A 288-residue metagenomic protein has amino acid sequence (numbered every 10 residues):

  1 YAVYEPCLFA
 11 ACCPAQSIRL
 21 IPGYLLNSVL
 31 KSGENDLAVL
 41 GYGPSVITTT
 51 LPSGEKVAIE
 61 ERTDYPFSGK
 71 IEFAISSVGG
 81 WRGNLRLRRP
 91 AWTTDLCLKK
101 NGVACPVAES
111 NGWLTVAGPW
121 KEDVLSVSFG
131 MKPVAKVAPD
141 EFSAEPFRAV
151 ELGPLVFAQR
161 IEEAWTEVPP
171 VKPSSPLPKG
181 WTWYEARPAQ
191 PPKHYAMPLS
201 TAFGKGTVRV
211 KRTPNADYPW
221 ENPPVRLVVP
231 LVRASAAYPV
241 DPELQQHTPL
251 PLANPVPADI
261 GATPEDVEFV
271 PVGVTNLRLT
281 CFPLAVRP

Functional and structural regions predicted by a protein language model:
Y1-A74, V124, S128-P288: C-terminal beta-rich recognition modules with glycine/proline-rich loops and embedded aromatic residues
S53-E55, W81, T94, V103 (+1 more regions): Short acidic/polar mixed-charge low-complexity motifs
F73-W81: Extracellular and analogous surface-interaction loops
W81-P90: Surface-exposed beta-strand/loop patches in extracellular or lumenal glycoproteins
N84-L85, L96, K136, R160: Short helix/loop capping segments that flank catalytic or ligand/cofactor-binding pockets
T93-G118, V134-S143: Solvent-exposed beta-strand/loop surfaces of large extracellular or lumenal domains
G118-V124: A short, structured loop/turn motif at beta-sheet edges
